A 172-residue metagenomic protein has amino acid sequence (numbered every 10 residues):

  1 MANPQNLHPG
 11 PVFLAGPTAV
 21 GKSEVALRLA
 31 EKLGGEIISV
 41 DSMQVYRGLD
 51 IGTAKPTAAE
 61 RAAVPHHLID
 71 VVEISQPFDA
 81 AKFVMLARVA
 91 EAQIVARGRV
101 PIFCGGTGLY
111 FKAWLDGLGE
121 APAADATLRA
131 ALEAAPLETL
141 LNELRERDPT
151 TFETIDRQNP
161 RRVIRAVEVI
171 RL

Functional and structural regions predicted by a protein language model:
M1-L172: Phosphate/pyrophosphate-binding catalytic cores of soluble transferases and nucleic-acid-acting enzymes
